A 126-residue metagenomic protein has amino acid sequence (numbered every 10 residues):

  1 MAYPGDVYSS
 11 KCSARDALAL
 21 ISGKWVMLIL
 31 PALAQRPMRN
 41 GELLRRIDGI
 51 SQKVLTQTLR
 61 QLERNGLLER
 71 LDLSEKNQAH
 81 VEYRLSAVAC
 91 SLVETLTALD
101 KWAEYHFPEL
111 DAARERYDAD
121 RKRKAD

Functional and structural regions predicted by a protein language model:
M1-Y3: Long, low-complexity, charged/polar intrinsically disordered regions in eukaryotic proteins
Y8-V54, R60, E75-K76, H80-R84: N-terminal helix-turn-helix DNA-binding core of bacterial DNA-binding proteins
V26, M38, L67, K101-E104 (+1 more regions): Generic structural signal for secondary-structure transition and capping sites
L33, N40, G66-L67, L92 (+2 more regions): Hydrophobic recognition helices of helix-based DNA-binding modules
G49-I50, Q61-N65, A112-R114: Juxtamembrane/interface motifs at transmembrane-helix termini
E63-L73: A short, conserved structural fragment
A87, V93-D126: Amphipathic alpha-helical dimerization/coiled-coil segments that flank or bridge DNA-binding/regulatory modules
